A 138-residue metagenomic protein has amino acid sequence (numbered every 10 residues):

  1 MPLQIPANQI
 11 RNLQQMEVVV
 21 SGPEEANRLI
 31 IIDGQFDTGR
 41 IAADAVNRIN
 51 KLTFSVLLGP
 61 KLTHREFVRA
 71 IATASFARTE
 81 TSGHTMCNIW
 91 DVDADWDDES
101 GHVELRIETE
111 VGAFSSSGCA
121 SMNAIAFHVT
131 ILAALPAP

Functional and structural regions predicted by a protein language model:
M1-E66, M122-P138: Extracellular receptor-binding modules and their adjoining Ser/Thr/Gly/Asp/Asn-rich linkers
E24-E25, G83-H84, E99-G101: Intrinsic-disorder/low-complexity loop/linker signature
L29-I31, H84-N88: Short beta-strand and strand-turn-strand segments in soluble, beta-rich domains
D33-T38, T73-E80: Short, solvent-exposed aromatic-acidic interface loops
F54-V56, V68-A74, V92-A94, V103-I107 (+1 more regions): Hydrophobic beta-strand residues in large extracellular and virion-surface proteins
L58-I71, R78-G83, F114-A124: A short beta-turn/strand-edge loop motif at beta-sheet boundaries
N88-D98: Short, exposed beta-strand/loop patches in secreted or surface proteins that constitute
W96-P138: Surface-exposed interaction regions enriched in Ser/Thr/Asp/Glu that occur as long low-complexity tracts or repetitive
